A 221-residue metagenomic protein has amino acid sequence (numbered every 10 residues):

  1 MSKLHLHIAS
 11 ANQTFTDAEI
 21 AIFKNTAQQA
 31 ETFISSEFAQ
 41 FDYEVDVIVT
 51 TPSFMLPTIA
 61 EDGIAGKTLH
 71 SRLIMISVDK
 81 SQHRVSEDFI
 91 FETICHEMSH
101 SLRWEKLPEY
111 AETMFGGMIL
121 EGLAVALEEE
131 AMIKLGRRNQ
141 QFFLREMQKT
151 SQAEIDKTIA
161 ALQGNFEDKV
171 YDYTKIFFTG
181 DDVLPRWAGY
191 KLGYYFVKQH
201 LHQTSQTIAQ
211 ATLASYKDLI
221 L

Functional and structural regions predicted by a protein language model:
A11-S71: Auxiliary, metal-adjacent structural segments of Zn-dependent hydrolase domains
S71-S77: C-terminal edge-of-domain segments
V78-T93, F115: Short pre-active-site segment immediately N-terminal to the catalytic Zn-binding motif
E92-E105, V125: Active-site recognition of the HExxH zinc-binding catalytic motif
L107-Y110: Membrane-interface helix caps and helix-loop-helix hairpins in membrane proteins
M114-A161, N165: Post-HExxH zinc-binding segment in Zn-dependent metallohydrolases
A160-L221: Pan-zinc metallopeptidase signature
